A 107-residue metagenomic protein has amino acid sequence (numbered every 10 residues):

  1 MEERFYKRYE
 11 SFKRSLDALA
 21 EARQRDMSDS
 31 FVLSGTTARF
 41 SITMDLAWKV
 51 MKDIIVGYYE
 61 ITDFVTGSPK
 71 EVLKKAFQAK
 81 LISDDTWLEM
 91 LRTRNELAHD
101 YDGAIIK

Functional and structural regions predicted by a protein language model:
M1-K107: Solvent-exposed interaction patches of small proteins and small membrane subunits
